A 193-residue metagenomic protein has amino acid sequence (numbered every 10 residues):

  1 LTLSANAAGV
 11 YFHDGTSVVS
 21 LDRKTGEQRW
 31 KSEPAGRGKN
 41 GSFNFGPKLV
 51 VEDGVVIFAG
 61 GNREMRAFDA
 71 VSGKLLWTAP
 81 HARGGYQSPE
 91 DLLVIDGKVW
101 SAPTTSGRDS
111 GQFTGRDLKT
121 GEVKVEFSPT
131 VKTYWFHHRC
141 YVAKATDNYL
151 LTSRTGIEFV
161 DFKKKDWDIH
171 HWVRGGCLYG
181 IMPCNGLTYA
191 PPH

Functional and structural regions predicted by a protein language model:
L1-V19, S32, N40-R66, A79-T114 (+3 more regions): Repeat-blade elements of multi-bladed beta-propeller folds
A8-G9, K24, V55, V71-K74: Carbohydrate-interacting regions of secretory-pathway proteins
D22-G26, D69-S72, L118-T120, D161-K165: Short loop/turn segments that connect beta-strands within beta-propeller blades
E27-K31, K74-T78, K124-V125, W167-D168: A structural motif specific to WD40 beta-propellers
Q112, R116, V123-K124: Active-site neighborhood of glycoside hydrolase catalytic domains
V125-K132: Multi-bladed beta-propeller domains
F162, D168-R174, H193: Composition- and surface-driven signal marking solvent-exposed, interaction-prone regions in large proteins
